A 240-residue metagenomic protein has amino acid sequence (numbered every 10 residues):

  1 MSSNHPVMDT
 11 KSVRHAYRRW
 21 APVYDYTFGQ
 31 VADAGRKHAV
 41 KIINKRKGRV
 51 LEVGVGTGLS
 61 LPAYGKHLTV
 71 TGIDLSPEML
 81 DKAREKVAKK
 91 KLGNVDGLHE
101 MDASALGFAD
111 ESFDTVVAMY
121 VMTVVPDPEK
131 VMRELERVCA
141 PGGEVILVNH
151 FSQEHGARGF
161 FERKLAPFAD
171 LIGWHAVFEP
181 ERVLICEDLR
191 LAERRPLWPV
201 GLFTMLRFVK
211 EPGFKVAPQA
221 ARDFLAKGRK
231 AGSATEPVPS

Functional and structural regions predicted by a protein language model:
M1-W20: N-terminal, positively charged/glycine-rich alpha-helical extensions of SAM-dependent methyltransferases
V7, K11, F28-Q30, I146-T204: C-terminal alpha-helical "lid/dimerization" subdomain adjacent to the S-adenosyl-L-methionine
Q30-G48: Conserved alpha-helix/loop element of class I SAM-dependent methyltransferases that forms part of the SAM/SAH-binding
L51, V55-A105: Class I SAM-dependent methyltransferase SAM/SAH-binding core
S104-T115: A short acidic, Gly/Pro-enriched loop at the edge of an enzyme's catalytic core that lines a small-molecule cofactor
T115-D127: A short SAM/SAH-binding and catalytic strip from SAM-dependent methyltransferases
E129-P141: A short glycine-rich, Lys/Arg-flanked "PGG" loop and its adjoining helix->strand segment in the class I
D188-L189, E193-G232, E236-S240: Core SAM-dependent methyltransferase catalytic element
